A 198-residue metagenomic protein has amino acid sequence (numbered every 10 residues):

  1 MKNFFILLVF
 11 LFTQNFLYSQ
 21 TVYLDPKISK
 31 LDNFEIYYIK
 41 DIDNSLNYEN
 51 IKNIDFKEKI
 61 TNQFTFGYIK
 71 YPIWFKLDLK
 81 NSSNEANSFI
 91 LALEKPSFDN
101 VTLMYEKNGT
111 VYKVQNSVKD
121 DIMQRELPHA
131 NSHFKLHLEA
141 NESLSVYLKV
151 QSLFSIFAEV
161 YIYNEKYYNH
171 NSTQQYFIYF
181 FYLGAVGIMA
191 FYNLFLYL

Functional and structural regions predicted by a protein language model:
F4-T13: Sec-dependent N-terminal signal peptides
Q14, E106, E139-N141, A158 (+2 more regions): Functionally constrained cores in energy, signaling, and assembly domains
N15-S19: Sec/Tat signal peptide C-region and signal peptidase I cleavage site
Q20-F177: Soluble non-transmembrane domains of integral membrane proteins
N171-L198: Core alpha-helical transmembrane segments of integral membrane proteins
